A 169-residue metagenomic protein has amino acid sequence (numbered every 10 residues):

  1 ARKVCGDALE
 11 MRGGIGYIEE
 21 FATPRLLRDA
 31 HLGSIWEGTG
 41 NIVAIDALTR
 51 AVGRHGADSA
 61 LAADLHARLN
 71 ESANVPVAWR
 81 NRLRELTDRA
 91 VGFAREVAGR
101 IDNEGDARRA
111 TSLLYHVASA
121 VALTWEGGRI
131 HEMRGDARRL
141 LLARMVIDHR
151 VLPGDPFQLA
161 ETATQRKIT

Functional and structural regions predicted by a protein language model:
A1-T169: Flavin-dependent oxidoreductase catalytic core characteristic of acyl-CoA dehydrogenase/oxidase-like enzymes
